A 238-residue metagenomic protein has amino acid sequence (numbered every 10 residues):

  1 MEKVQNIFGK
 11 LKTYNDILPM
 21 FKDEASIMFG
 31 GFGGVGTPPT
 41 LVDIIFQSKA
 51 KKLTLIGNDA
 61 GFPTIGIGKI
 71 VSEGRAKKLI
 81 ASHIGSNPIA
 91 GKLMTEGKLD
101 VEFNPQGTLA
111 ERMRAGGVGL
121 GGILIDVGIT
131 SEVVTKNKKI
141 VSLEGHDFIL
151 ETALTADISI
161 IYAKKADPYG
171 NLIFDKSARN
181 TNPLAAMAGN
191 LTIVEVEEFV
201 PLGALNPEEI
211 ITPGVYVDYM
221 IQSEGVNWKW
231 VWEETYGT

Functional and structural regions predicted by a protein language model:
M1-T238: Conserved alpha/beta enzyme-core scaffold
